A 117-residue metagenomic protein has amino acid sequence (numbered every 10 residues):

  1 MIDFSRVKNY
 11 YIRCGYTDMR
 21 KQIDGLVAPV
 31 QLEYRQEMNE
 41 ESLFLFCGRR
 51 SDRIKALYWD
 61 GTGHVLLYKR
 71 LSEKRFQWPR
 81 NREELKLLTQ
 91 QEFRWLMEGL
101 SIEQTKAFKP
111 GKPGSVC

Functional and structural regions predicted by a protein language model:
M1-C117: Polybasic/polar functional segments that serve as interface/processing modules
